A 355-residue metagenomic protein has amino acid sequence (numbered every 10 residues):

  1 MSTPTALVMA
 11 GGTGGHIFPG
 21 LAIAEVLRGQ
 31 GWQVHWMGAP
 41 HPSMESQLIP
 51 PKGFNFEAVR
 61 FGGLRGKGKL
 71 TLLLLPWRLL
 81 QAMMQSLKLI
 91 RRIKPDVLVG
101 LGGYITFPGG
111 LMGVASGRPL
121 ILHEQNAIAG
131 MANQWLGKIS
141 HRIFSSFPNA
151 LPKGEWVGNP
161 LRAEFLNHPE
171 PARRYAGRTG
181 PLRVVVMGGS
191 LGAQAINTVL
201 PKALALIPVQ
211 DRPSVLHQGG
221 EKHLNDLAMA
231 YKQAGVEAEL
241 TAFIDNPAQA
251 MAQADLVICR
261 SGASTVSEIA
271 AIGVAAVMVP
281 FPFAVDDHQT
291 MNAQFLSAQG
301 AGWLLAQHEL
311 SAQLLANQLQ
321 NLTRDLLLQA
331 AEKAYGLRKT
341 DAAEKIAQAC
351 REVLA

Functional and structural regions predicted by a protein language model:
T3-G11, R28-Q81, E221-H223, H308: Conserved nucleotide-sugar phosphate-binding/catalytic loop shared by glycosyltransferases and other
H16-L27: Short amphipathic alpha-helix
Q33, H41, N55, V114-P171: Active-site-proximal region of nucleotide-activated glycan assembly enzymes, centered on histidine/acidic-rich loops
M37, P42-L48, K52, E170-V257 (+3 more regions): Donor-nucleotide binding loops and adjacent catalytic segments primarily of GT-B fold Leloir glycosyltransferases
Q85-V99, I105-I121, Q134, K138: Glycosyltransferases and closely related glycan-assembly transferases that use nucleotide-activated donors
P95-V97, A252-V266, V274-A275: Acidic donor-binding loop of glycosyltransferase active sites
N321, T340-A355: C-terminal alpha-helical cap of glycosyltransferases
L326-T340: A short, well-ordered alpha-helix in the C-terminal region of glycosyltransferases
